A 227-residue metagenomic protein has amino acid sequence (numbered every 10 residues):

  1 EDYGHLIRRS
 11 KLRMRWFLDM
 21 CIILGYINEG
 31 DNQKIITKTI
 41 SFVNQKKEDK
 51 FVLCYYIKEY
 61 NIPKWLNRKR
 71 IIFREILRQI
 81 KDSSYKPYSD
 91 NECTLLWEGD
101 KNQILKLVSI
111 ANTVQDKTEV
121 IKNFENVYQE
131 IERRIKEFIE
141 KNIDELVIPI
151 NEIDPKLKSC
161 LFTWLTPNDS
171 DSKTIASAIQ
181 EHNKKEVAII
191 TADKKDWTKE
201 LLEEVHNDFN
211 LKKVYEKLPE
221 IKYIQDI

Functional and structural regions predicted by a protein language model:
E1-W16: Non-catalytic pre-domain segments flanking phosphatase-related domains
R15-N183, K195-I227: Active-site-proximal, substrate-binding regions of enzyme catalytic domains and RNA-binding/basic surfaces
E186-K194: Acidic beta-strand-to-loop metal/phosphate-binding motif
